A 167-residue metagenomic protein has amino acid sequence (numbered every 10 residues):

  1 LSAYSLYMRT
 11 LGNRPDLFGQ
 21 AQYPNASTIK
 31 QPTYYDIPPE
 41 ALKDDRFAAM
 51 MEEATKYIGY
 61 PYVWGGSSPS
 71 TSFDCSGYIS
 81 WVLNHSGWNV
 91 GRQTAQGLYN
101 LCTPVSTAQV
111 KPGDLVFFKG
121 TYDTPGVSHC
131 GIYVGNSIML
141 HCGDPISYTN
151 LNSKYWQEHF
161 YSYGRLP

Functional and structural regions predicted by a protein language model:
L1-P61, E158-P167: Intrinsically disordered, low-complexity, Pro/Ser/Thr/Asn/Gly/Ala-rich spacer/linker segments adjacent to signal
K43-R46, T71, D123, W156: Residue-level signature of the cytosolic catalytic core of signaling kinases
Y60-P112: Catalytic cysteine-centered active-site loop
W88, A95, C102-T107, Y122 (+1 more regions): Aromatic- and glycine-rich peptidoglycan recognition patches
